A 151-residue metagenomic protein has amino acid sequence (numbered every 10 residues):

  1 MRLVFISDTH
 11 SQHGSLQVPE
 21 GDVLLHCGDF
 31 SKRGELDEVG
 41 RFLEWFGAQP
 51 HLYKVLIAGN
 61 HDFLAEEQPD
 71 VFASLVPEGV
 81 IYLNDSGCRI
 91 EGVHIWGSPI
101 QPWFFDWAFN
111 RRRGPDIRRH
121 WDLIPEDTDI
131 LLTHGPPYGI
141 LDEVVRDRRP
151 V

Functional and structural regions predicted by a protein language model:
M1, D22, L52-Y53, E126-T128: Short coil/turn segments at beta-strand junctions that form active-site/ligand-binding loops
M1-T9, C27, G92-F104, D129-H134: Active-site-proximal beta-strand elements of phosphoester/diester hydrolases
I6, S11-I90, P150: Core catalytic region of metal-dependent phosphoesterases/phosphodiesterases, especially metallo-beta-lactamase-like
H10-L16, F30, E38-R41, W103-I124 (+1 more regions): Pre-active-site segment of Zn-dependent metallo-hydrolases
P19, P77, P125, P136-P137: Proline-rich low-complexity regions
S31, L36, F104-F105, E126-V151: Active-site-proximal segments of metal-dependent phosphoesterases and phosphodiesterases across multiple
D37, L52, R89, W103 (+3 more regions): Residue-level detector of solvent-exposed, low-hydrophobicity positions
S74-W121: Hydrophobic, well-structured mid-protein blocks that either form specific transmembrane helices
